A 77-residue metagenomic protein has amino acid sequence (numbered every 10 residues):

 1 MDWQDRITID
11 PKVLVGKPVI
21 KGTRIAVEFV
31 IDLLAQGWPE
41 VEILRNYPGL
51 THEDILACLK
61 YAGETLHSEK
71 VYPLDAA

Functional and structural regions predicted by a protein language model:
M1-D2, L74-A77: Intrinsically disordered, low-complexity and often Lys/Arg-enriched segments
M1-I25: N-terminal first-folded block
I25-Q36: Short, amphipathic alpha-helical "recognition" segments used to contact nucleic acids or chromatin
R45: Alpha-helical residues within the helix-turn-helix
L50-D75: C-terminal structural segments of small proteins and small subunits
